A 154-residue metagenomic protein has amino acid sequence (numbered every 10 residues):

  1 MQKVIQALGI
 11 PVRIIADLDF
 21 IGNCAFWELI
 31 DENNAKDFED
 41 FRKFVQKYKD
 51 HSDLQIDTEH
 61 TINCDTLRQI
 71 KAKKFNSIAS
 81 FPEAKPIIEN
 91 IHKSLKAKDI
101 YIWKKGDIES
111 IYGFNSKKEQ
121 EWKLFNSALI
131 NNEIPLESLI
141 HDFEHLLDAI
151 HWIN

Functional and structural regions predicted by a protein language model:
M1-N154: Acidic, Mg2+-coordinating catalytic modules of nucleic-acid enzymes
